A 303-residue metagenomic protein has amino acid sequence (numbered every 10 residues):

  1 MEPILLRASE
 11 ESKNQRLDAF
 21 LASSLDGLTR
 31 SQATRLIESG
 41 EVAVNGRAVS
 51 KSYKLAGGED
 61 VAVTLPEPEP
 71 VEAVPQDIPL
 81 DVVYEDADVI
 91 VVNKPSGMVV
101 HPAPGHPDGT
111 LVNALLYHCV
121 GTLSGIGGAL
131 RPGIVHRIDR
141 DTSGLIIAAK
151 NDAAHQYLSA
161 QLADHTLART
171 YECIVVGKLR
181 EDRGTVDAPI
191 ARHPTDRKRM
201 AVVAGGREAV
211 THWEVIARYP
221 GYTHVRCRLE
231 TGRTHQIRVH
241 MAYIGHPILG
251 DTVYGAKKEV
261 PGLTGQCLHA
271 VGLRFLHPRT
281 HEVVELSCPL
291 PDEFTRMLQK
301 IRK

Functional and structural regions predicted by a protein language model:
M1-Q32, L80, T195, A204-R207 (+3 more regions): Pseudouridine synthases involved in rRNA/tRNA modification
M1-T185, P189-P194, C267, E293-I301: RNA pseudouridine synthases
V44-N45, H101-P102, A149, M200-V202 (+2 more regions): Thr-Gly-centered strand-to-loop micro-motif
N45-K51, G221-H224, E259: Short alpha-helix capping/helix-loop boundary micro-motifs
G46, L65, V239, K257-K258: Conserved "cap/hinge" positions at secondary-structure junctions
I90, V225-R228: Short, well-ordered beta-strand segments enriched in hydrophobic/aromatic residues
W213: Long C-terminal interaction/binding lobes of large macromolecular proteins
